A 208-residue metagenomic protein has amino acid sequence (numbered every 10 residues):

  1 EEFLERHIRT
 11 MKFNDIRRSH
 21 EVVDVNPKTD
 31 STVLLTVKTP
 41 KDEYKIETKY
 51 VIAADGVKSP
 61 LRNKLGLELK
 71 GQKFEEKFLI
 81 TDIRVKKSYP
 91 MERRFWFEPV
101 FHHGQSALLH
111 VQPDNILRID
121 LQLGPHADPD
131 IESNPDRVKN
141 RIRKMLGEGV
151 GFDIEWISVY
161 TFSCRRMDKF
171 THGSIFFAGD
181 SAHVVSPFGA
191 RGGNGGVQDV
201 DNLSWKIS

Functional and structural regions predicted by a protein language model:
E1-S208: Core Rossmann-like FAD-binding/catalytic domain of the broad FAD-dependent monooxygenase superfamily
